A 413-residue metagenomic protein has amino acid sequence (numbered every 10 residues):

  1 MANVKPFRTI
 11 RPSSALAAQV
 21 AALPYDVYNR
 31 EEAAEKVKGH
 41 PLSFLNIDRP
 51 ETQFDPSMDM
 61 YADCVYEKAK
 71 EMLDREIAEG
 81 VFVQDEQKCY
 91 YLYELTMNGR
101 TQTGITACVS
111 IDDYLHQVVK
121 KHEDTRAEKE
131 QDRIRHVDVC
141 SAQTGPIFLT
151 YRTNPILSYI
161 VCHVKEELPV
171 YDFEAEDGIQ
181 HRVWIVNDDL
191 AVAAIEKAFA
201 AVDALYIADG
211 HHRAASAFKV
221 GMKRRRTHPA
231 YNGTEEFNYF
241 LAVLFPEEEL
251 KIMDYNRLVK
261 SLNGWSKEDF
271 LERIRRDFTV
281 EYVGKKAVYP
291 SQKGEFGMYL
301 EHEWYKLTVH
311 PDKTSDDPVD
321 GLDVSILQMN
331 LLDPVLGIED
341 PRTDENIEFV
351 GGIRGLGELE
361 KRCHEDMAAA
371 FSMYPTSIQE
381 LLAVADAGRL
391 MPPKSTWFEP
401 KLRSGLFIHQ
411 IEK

Functional and structural regions predicted by a protein language model:
M1-K413: Surface-exposed, charge/polar-rich loops and edge strands
